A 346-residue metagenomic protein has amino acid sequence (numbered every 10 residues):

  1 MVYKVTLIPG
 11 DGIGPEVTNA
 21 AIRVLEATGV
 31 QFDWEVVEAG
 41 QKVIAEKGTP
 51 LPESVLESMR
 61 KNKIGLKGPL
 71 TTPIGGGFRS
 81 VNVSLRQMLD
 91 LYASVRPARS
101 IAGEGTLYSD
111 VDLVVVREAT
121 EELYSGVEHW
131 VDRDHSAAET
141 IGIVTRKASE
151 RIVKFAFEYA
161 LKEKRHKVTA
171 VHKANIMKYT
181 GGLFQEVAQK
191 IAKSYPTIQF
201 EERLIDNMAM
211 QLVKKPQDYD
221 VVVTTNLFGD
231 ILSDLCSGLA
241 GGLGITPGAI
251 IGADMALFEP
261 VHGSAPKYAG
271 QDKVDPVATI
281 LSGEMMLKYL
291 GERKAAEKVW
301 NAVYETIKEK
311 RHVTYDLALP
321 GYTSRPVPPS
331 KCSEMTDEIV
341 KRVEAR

Functional and structural regions predicted by a protein language model:
M1-V5: Extreme N-terminal starter segment of soluble prokaryotic enzymes
T6-A27, R133-D206, D218: Glycine-rich phosphate/diphosphate-binding loop of Rossmann-like nucleotide-binding domains
D11-G14, K63, V116, A156 (+4 more regions): Buried hydrophobic positions in well-ordered alpha/beta secondary-structure cores of metabolic enzymes
A21, L25, A188, T279-L287 (+1 more regions): Buried hydrophobic packing segments
F32-E53, L212: N-terminal beta-loop-helix "entrance" segment that forms/cooperates in small-molecule cofactor or anionic ligand
D33-V36, E163-H172, Y195-R203, E292-K298 (+1 more regions): Flexible, glycine/charged-enriched surface loops at secondary-structure junctions
Q41-I44, Q211-H312: Glycine-rich phosphate/nucleotide-binding loop
I44-E139, L227: N-terminal glycine-rich phosphate/adenylate-binding segment common to multiple enzyme folds
